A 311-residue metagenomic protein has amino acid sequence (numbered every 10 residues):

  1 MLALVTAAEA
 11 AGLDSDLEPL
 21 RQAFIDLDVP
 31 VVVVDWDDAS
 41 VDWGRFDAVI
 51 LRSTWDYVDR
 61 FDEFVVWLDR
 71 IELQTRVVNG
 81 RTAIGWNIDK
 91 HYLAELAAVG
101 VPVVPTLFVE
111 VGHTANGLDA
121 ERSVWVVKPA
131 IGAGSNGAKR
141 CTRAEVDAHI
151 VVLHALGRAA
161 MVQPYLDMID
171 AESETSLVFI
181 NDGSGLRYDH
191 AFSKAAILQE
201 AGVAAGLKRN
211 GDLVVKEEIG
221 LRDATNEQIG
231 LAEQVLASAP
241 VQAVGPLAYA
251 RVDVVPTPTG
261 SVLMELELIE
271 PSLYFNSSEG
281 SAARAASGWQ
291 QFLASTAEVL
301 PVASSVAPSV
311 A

Functional and structural regions predicted by a protein language model:
M1-A3: Extreme N-terminal starter segment of soluble prokaryotic enzymes
A8-T106, E110-V111: Conserved N-proximal alpha/beta basic substrate-recognition cap immediately N-terminal to, or forming the N-lobe
F46-L51, T175-F179, H190, G260-S272: A short beta-strand motif that forms the metal-chelation/ATP-contact edge of phosphoryl-transfer active sites
W55, S135, A195-E200, E267-E279: Glycine-rich phosphate/pyrophosphate-binding beta-alpha loops
L96-A97, E121-G137, G157-A171, V252-D253: ATP-grasp fold ATP-binding core
V104, N136, S173-T175, A250-V252 (+1 more regions): Change "...and in nucleic-acid phosphodiester-cleaving endonucleases..." to "...and in nucleic-acid processing enzymes
R140-A239, V262: Phosphate-binding site of ATP-dependent enzymes
A224-A311: ATP-dependent carboxylate activation and anion-phosphoryl transfer catalytic cores that bind Mg-ATP to form
